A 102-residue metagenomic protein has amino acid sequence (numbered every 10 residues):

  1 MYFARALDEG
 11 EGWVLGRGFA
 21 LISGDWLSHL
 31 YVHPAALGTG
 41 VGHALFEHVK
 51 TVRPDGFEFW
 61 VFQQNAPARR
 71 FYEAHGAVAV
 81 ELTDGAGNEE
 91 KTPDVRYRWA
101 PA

Functional and structural regions predicted by a protein language model:
M1-L21: Conserved beta-hairpin
G18-A20, D25, L30, V95: Conserved GNAT-family N-acetyltransferase fold
W26-L37, V61-F62: A short, internal acetyl-CoA/4′-phosphopantetheine-binding micro-motif in the GNAT/acyltransferase core
A35-A36, G40-H48: Conserved acetyl-CoA pyrophosphate-binding loop and the N-cap/start of the following alpha-helix in GNAT-like
V52-Q64: Conserved GNAT acetyl-CoA-binding A-motif
Y72, A77: Conserved active-site tyrosine of GNAT-family acetyltransferases
D94-A102: Terminal substrate-recognition subdomain of acyl/acetyltransferases
